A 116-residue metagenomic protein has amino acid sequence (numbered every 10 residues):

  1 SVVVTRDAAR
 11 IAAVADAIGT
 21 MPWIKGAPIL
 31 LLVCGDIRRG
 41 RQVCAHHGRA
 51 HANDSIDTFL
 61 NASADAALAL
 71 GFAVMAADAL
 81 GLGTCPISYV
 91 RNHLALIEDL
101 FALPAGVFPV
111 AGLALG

Functional and structural regions predicted by a protein language model:
S1-C34, G40: N-terminal amphipathic, basic helical "cap/leader" segment at the start of enzyme domains
A8, I37, V90-L94: Acidic, glycine-rich active-site loops and adjacent beta-strand->loop/helix elements that engage anionic groups
T20, R39-G40, M75-G83, L103-G106: Alpha-helix capping at helix-to-loop junctions
P22-V33, F101-G116: A glycine-rich helix N-cap at a beta->alpha junction
K25-G26, H51-S55: A charged helix-plus-loop insertion that forms the helical arch/lid used to bind and gate nucleic-acid substrates
L31, D54-L100, L113: Small-aliphatic-rich amphipathic alpha-helix that forms the alpha element of a beta-alpha
R41-A50: Short, flexible, mixed-charge acidic loops at enzyme active sites
